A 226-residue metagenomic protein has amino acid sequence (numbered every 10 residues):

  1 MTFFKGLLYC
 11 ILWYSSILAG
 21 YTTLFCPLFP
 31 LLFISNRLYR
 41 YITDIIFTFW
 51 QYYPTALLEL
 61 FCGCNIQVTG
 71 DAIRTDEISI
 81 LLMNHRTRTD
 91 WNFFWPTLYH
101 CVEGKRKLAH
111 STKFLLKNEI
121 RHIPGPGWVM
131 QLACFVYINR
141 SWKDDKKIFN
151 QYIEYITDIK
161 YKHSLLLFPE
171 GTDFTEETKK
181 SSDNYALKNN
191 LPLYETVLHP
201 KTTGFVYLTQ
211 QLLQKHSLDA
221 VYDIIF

Functional and structural regions predicted by a protein language model:
M1-P30, T196-V197, T202-F226: Unusually extended, aromatic-enriched hydrophobic runs near protein termini
M1-S79, H85-R88, N92-F93: Membrane-anchoring hydrophobic helices of lipid-metabolizing enzymes
L57-I225: Soluble catalytic domains of membrane acyltransferases
